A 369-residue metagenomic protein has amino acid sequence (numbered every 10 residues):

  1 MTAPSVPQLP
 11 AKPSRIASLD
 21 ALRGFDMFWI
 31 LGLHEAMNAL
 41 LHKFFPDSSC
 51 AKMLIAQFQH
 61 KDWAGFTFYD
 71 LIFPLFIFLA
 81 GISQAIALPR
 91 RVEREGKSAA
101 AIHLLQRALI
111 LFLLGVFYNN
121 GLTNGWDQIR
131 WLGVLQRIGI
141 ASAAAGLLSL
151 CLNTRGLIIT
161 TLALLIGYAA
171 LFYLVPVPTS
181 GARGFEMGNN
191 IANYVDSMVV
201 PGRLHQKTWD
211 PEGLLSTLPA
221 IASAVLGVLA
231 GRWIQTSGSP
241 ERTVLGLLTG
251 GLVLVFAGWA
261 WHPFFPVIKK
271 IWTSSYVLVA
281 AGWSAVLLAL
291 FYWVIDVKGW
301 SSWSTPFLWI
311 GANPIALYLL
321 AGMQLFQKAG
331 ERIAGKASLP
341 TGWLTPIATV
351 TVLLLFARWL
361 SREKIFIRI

Functional and structural regions predicted by a protein language model:
M1-I369: Alpha-helical transmembrane segments and their immediate juxtamembrane cytosolic regions
